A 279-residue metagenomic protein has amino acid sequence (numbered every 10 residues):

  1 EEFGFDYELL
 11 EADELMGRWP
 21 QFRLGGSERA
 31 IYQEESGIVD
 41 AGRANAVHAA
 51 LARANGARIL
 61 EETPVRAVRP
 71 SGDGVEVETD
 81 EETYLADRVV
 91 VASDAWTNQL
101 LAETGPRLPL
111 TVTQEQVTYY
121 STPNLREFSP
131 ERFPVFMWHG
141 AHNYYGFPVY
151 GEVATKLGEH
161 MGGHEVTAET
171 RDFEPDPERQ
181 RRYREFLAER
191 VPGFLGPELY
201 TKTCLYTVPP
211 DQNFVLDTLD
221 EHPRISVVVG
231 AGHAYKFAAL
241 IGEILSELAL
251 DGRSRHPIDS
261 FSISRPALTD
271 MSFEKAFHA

Functional and structural regions predicted by a protein language model:
E1-R18, S27-E28, N143: Dinucleotide-binding Rossmann-like beta1-alpha1 core, especially the glycine-rich loop that anchors the ADP
E8-L10, R58-L60, P197-L199, S226: General small-molecule cofactor/ligand-binding pocket signal
E11-A12, E61-T63, T79, Y200-K202: Short loop/edge segments at beta-strand edges and connector loops that shape dinucleotide/nucleotide cofactor-binding
W19-S27, R69-E76, V208-Q212, E221-H222: A short, glycine/Asx- and small/polar-enriched loop/turn that sits immediately N-terminal to a beta-strand
A30-L51, D94-W96, R179-F186, G230 (+2 more regions): Mid-domain beta-loop-alpha active-site segment that forms a flexible, acidic cofactor/metal-binding surface
Y32-R88, A92: Helical element adjacent to the flavin cofactor pocket in flavoenzyme catalytic cores
T83, R88, A95-R224: Active-site substrate-recognition segment that forms the wall of the catalytic cavity or substrate channel
E185-A279: C-terminal catalytic lobe of FAD-dependent flavoproteins
